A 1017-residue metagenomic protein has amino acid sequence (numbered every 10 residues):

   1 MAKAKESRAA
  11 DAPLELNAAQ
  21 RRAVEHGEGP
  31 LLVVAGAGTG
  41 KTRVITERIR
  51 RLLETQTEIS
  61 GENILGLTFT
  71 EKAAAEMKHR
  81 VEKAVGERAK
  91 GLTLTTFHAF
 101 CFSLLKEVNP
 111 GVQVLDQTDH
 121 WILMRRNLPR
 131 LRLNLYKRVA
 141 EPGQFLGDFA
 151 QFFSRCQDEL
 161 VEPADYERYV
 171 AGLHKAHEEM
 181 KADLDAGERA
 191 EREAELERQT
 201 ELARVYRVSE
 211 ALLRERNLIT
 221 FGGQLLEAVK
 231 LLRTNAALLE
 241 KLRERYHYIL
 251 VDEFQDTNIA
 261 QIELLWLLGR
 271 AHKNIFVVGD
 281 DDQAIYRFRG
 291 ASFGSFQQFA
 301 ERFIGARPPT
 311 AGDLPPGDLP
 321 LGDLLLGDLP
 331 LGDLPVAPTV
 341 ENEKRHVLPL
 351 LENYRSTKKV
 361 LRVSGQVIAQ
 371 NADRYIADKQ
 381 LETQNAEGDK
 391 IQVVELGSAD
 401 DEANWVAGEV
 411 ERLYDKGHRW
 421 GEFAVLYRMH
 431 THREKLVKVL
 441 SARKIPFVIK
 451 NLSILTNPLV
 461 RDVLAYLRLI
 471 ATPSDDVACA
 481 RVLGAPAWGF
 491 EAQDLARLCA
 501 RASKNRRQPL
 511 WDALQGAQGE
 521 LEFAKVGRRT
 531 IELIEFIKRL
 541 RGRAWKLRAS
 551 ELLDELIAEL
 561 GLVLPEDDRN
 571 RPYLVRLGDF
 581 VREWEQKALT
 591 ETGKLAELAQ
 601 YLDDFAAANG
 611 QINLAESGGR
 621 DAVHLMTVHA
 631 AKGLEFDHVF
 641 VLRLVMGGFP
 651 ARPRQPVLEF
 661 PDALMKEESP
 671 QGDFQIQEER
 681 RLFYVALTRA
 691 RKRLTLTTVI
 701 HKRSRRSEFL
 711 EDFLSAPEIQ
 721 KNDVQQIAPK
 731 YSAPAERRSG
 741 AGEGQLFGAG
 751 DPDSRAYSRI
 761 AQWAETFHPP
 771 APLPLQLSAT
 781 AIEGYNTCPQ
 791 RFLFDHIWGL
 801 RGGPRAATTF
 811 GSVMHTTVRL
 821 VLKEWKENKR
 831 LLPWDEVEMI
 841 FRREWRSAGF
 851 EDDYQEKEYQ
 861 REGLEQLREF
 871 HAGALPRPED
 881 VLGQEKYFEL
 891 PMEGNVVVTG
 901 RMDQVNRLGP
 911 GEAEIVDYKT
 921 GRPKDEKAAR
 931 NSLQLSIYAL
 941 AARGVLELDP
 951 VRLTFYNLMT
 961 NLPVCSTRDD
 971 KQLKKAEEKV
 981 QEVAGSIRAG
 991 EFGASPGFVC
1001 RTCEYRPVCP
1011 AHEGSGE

Functional and structural regions predicted by a protein language model:
M1-H79, E244, L250-V251, Q255-A485 (+7 more regions): Conserved motor-region signature of P-loop NTPase helicases/translocases
A2-E6, A10, E28-G29, G36 (+9 more regions): A basic/glycine-biased coupling hinge at the interface between accessory DNA-binding modules
A2-P13, L238-L239, G408-V410, V437-V439 (+7 more regions): Conserved C-terminal motor-coupling region of P-loop helicases
E58-N63, K83-G91, E107-T118, L128-P142 (+16 more regions): Short, polar/flexible loop-turn hinges at active-site or ligand-entry regions and domain interfaces
L196-L202, L218, R419, R481 (+5 more regions): Accessory C-terminal helicase-associated subdomains
A524-G527, I531-E532, W545, D712-E824 (+3 more regions): C-terminal, charged and often intrinsically disordered regions of DNA end-processing helicases and nucleases
G633, Q725, S732, E736-S739 (+2 more regions): Metal-dependent nuclease catalytic regions and adjoining charged, substrate-binding loops involved in nucleic-acid end
F888-E978: Mg2+/Mn2+-dependent nuclease catalytic core
